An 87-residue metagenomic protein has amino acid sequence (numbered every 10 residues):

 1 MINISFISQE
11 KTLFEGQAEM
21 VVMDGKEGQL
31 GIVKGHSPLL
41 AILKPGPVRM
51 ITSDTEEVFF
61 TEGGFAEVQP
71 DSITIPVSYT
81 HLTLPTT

Functional and structural regions predicted by a protein language model:
M1-N3: N-terminal export/targeting signal detector
S5-Y79: Compact, glycine-rich, soluble single-domain proteins
P70, T86-T87: A very general structural signal that marks isolated residues within well-ordered alpha-helical segments
T80-T86: Conserved small/polar residues in nucleotide/adenosyl-binding loops
